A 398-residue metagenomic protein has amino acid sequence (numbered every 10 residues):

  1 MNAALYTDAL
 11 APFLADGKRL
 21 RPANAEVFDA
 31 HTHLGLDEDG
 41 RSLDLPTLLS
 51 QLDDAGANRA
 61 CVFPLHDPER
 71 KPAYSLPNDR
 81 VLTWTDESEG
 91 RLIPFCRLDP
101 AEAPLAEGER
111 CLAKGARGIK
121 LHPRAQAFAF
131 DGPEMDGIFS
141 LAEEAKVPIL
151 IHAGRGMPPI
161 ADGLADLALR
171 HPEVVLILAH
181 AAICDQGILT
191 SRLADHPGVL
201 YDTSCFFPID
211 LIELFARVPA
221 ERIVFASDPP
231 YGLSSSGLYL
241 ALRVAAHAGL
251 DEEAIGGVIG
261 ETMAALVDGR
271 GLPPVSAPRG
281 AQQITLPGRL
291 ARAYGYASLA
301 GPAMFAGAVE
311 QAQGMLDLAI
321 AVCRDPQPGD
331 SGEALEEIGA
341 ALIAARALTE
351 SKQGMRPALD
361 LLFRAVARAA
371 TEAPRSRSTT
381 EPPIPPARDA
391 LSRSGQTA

Functional and structural regions predicted by a protein language model:
M1-E26, A30, L43-S50, N58-R59 (+1 more regions): Mid-to-C-terminal alpha-helical segments outside catalytic/metal-binding sites
A3-L14, G118, G132-V224, S276-L290 (+3 more regions): Catalytic pocket-lining loop regions of alpha/beta-barrel enzymes, especially the amidohydrolase/enolase/GH5 lineages
A4, R59, P72-P148, T349 (+1 more regions): Active-site gating/metal-coordination segments in enzymes
V27-D37, L150-G154, A181: Histidine-centered catalytic micro-motifs
H31, L52, V81, T85 (+8 more regions): Conserved, mostly hydrophobic/aromatic
T32-H33, D37-D39, P46-R70, R91-R97 (+1 more regions): Divalent metal-dependent hydrolysis catalytic cores, especially in the metallo-beta-lactamase
L36-D44, P68-Y74, L98-L105, Q126-D131 (+3 more regions): Acidic-and-aromatic substrate-binding clefts and catalytic sites of carbohydrate-active enzymes
Q51-A55, C111, A142, L167 (+2 more regions): Generic structural signal for hydrophobic
